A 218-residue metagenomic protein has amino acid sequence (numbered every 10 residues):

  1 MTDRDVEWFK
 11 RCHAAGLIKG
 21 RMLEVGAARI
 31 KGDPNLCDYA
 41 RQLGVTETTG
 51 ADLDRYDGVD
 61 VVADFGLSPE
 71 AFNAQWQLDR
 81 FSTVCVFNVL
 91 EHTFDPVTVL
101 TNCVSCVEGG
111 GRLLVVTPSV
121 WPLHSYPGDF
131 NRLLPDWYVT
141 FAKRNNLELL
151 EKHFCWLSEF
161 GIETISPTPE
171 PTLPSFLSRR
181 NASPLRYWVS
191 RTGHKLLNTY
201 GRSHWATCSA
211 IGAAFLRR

Functional and structural regions predicted by a protein language model:
M1-K19: Class I SAM-dependent methyltransferase Rossmann-like catalytic core, especially the SAM/SAH-binding loop
D3-V6, V84-T93, T164-T172: N-terminal short leaders/motifs
D5-R11, P34-N35, L197-T199: Short alpha-helical segments and helix-capping/turn motifs at coil-helix boundaries
C12-H13, A40, A142: Hydrophobic, Leu/Ile/Phe/Ala-enriched alpha-helical segments that form helix-helix packing faces
G20-H124, D136, A213-F215: Conserved SAM-binding loop
F94-R218: S-adenosyl-L-methionine-dependent methyltransferase catalytic module, highlighting the catalytic core
